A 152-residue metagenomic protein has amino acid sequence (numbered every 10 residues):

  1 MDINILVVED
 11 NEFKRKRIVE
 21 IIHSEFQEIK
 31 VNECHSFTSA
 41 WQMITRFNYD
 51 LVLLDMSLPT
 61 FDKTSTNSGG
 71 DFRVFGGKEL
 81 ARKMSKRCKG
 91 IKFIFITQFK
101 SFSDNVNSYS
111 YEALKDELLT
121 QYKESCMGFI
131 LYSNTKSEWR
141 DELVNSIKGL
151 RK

Functional and structural regions predicted by a protein language model:
D2-F13, I18-I22: Conserved acidic segment of CheY-like receiver
I21-E25, M43: Alpha-helical interaction/dimerization surfaces of two-component signaling modules
E33-L51, P59-F61: Acidic, metal-coordinating helix/loop segments flanking the phosphotransfer/catalytic sites of two-component signaling
V52-L54, M84: Receiver (REC) domain switch-region micro-motif
S57-D62, G70-D71: The short loop immediately C-terminal to the conserved phospho-acceptor aspartate in CheY-like receiver
G70-D116: A short, hydrophobic beta-strand element within the central beta-sheet of small alpha/beta folds
S101-S125, I130-I147: C-terminal output helix
